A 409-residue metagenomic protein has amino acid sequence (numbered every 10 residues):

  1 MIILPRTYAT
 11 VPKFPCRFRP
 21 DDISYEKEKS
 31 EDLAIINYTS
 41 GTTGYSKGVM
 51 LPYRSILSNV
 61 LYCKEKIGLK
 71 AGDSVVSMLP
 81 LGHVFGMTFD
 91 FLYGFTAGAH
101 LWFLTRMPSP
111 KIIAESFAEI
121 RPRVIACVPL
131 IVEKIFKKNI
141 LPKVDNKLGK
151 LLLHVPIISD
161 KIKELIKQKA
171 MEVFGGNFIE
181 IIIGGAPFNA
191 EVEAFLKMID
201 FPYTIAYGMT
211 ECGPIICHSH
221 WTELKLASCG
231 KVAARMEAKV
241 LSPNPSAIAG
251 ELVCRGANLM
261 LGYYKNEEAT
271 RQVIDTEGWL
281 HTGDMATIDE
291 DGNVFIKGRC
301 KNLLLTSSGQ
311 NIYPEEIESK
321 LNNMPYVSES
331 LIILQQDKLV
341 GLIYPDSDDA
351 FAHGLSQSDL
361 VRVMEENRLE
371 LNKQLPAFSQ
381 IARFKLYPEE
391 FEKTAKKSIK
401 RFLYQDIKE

Functional and structural regions predicted by a protein language model:
C16-Y38, Y45, G68-S74: Conserved pre-ATP/AMP-binding loop-to-beta segment of ANL
A34-S58: Conserved AMP-binding A3 loop
L57-S74, L81-Q168: Conserved AMP-binding/adenylation subdomain of ANL enzymes
R123-A126, F136-L224, S328: Gly/Ser/Thr-rich phosphate-binding loop
V232, S246-T306: Conserved ATP-binding/catalytic segment of the ANL
L259, N293-N322, D349-D359, L375-I381 (+1 more regions): Adenylate-forming
M285, M324-S347, N372: C-terminal boundary motif of the adenylate-forming
L304, E329-D337, R368-E409: Conserved C-terminal "lid"/linker of ANL adenylate-forming enzymes
